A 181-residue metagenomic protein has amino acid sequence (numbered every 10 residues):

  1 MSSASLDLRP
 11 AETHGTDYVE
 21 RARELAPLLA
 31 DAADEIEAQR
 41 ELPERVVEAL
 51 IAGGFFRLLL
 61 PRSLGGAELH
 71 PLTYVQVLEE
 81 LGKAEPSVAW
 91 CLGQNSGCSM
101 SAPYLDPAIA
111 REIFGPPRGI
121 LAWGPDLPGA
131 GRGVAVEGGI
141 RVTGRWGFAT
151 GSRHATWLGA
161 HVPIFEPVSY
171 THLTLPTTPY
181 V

Functional and structural regions predicted by a protein language model:
S2-Q76: Alpha-helical interface subdomain recognition
L25-L28, I140, L173: Residue-level detection of beta-strand scaffold positions
A32-I36, A84, T178: Alpha-helix C-capping/helix-to-loop hinge sites
E44-A52, R57-T156, E166: Glycine-rich flavin
H161: Glycine-rich anion/phosphate-binding loop at the beta-strand->alpha-helix junction
I164-E166, T177: Non-catalytic surface loops within mature trypsin-like serine protease
T171-T177: Conserved small/polar residues in nucleotide/adenosyl-binding loops
